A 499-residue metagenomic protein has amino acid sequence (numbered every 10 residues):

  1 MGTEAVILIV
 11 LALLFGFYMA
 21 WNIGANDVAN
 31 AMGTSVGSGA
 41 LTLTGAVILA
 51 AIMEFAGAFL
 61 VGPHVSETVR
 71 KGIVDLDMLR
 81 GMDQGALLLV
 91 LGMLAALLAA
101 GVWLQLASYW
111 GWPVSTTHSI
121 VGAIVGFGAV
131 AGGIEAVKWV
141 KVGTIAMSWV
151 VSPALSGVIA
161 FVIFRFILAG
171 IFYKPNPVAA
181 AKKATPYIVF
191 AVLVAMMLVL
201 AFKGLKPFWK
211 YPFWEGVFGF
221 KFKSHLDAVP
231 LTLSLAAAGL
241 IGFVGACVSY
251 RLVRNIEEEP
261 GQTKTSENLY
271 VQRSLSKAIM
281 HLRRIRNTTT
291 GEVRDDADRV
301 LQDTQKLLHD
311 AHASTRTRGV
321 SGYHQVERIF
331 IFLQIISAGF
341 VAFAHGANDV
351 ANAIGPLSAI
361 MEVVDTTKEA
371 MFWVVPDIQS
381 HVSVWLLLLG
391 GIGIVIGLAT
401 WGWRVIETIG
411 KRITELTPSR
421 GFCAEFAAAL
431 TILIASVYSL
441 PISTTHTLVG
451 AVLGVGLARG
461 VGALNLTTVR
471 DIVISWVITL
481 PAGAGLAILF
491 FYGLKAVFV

Functional and structural regions predicted by a protein language model:
G2-V499: Alpha-helical transmembrane segments and immediately membrane-proximal extracytoplasmic
